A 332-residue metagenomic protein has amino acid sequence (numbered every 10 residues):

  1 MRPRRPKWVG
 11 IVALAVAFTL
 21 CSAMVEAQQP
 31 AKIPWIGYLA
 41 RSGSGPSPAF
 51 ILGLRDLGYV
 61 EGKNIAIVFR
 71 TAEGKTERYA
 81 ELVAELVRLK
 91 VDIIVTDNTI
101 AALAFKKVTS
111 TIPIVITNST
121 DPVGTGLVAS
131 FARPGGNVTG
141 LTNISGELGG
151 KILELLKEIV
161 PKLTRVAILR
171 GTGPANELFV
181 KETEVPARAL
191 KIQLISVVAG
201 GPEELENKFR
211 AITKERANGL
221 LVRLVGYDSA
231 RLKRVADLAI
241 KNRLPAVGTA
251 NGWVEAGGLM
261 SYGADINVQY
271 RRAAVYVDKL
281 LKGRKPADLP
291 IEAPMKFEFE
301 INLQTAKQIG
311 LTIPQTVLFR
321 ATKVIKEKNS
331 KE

Functional and structural regions predicted by a protein language model:
M1-E332: Short hydrophobic alpha-helices and adjacent helix-cap/hinge residues
